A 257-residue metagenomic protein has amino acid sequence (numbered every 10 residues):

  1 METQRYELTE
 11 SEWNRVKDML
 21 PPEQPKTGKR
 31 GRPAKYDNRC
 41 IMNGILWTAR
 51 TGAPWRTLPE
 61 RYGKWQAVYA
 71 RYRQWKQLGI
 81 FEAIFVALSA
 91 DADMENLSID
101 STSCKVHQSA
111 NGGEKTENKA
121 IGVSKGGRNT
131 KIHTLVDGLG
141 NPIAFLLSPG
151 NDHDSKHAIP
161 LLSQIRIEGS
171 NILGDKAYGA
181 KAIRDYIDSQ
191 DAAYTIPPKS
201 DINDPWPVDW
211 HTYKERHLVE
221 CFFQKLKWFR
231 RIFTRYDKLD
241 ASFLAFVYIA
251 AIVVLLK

Functional and structural regions predicted by a protein language model:
M1-K257: Short alpha-helical elements
